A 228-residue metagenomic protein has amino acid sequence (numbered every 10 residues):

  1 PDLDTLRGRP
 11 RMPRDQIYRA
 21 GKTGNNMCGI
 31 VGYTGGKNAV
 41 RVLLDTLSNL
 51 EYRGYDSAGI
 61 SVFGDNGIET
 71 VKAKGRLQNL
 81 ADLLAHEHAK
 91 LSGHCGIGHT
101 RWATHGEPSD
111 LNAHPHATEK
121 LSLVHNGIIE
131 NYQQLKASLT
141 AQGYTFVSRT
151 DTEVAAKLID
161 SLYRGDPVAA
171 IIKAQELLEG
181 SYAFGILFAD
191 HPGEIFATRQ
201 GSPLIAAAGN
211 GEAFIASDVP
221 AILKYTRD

Functional and structural regions predicted by a protein language model:
D2-R9: Extreme N-terminal basic, low-complexity initiation segments that serve as generic localization/processing leaders
Y18-D228: Conserved short alpha-helical segments that host acidic/polar catalytic motifs at enzyme active sites
